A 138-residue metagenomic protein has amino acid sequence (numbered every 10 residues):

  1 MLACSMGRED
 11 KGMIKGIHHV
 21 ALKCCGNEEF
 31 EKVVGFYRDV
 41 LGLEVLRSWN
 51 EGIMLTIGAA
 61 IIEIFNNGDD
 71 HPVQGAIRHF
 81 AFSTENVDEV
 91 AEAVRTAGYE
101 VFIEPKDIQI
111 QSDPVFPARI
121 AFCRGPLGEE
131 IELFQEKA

Functional and structural regions predicted by a protein language model:
L2-K15, A97-A138: Vicinal oxygen chelate
C4-V34, R78-F80, K137-A138: N-terminal beta-strand motif that seeds the catalytic metal site of vicinal oxygen chelate
G12, V45, I53-M54, H71-P72 (+1 more regions): Short secondary-structure boundary/capping segments
I17-N27, P72-A97, R119-R124: Vicinal oxygen chelate
A21-I62: Core segments of cupin and vicinal oxygen chelate
I61-I64, P72-V73, G128-E129: Short, charged/polar, Gly/Pro-enriched secondary-structure boundary elements
